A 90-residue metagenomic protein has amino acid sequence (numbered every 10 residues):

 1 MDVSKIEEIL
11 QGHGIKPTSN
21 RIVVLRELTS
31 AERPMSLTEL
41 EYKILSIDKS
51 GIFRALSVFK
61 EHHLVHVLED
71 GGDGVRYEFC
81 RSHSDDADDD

Functional and structural regions predicted by a protein language model:
M1-L25: Short alpha-helical segments that sit at the start of domains
P17-S19, A31-S36: Short capping segments at the starts of secondary-structure elements
R26-S30: Short, locally clustered residues in the helix-turn-helix/winged-helix DNA-binding domain
E39-K43: A short acidic, leucine-rich amphipathic alpha-helix
I52-H62: Basic amphipathic alpha-helical segments that dock to polyanions
H62-D90: Non-DNA-binding regulatory cores of transcription-related proteins, predominantly C-terminal effector-binding
